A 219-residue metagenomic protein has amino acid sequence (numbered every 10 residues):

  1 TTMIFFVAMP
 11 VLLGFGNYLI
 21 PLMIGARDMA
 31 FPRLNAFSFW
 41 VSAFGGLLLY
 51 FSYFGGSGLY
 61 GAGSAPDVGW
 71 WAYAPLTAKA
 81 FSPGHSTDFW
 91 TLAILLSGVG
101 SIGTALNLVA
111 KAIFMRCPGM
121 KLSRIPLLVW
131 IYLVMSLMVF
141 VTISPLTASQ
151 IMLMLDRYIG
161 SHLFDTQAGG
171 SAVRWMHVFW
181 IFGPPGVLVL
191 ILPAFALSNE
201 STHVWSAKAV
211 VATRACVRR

Functional and structural regions predicted by a protein language model:
T1-R219: Membrane-embedded and interfacial regions of multi-pass energy-transducing membrane proteins
